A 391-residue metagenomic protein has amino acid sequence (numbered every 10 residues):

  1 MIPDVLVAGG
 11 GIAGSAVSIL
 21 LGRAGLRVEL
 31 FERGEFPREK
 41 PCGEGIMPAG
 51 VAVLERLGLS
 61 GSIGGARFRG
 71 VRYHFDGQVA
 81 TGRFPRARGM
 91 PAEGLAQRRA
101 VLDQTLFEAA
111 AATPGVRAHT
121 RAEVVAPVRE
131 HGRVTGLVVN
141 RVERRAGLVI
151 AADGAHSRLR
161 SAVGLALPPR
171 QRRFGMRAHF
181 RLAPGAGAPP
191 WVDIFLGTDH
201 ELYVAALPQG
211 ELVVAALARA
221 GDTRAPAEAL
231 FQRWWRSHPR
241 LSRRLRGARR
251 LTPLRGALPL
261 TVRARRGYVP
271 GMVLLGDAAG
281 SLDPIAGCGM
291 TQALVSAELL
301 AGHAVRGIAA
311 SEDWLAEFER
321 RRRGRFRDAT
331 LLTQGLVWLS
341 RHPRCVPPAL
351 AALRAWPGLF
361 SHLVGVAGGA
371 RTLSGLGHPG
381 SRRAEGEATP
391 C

Functional and structural regions predicted by a protein language model:
M1-A13: Beta1/beta-strand and adjacent pyrophosphate-binding region of the FAD-binding site in flavoprotein oxidoreductases
A13, F36, H156: Conserved Rossmann-like nucleotide-cofactor binding loop
G22-C42: Glycine-rich FAD pyrophosphate-binding loop
E35-E55: Conserved N-terminal glycine-rich FAD pyrophosphate-binding loop of Rossmann-like flavoproteins
V51, R56-Q104: A conserved beta-strand/loop capping segment in the N-terminal third of enzymes that catalyze redox or closely related
A109-L241: Predominantly flavin-linked oxidoreductase catalytic cores and closely associated redox partners
V124, D222-A304, I308-E312: FAD/FMN-dependent oxidoreductases across multiple families
G302-C391: C-terminal helical "tail/cap" subdomain of flavin- and related membrane-associated enzymes
